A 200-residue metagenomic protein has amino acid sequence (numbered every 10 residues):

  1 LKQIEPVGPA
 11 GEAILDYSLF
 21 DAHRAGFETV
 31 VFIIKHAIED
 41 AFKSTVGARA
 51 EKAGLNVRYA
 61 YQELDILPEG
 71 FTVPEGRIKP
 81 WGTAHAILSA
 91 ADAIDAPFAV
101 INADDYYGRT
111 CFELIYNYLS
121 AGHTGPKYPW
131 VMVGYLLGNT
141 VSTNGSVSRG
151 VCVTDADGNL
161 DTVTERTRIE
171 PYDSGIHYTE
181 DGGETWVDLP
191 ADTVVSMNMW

Functional and structural regions predicted by a protein language model:
L1-A48, L55-V57, Q62, A96: N-terminal glycine-rich phosphate-binding loop and ensuing alpha1 helix
K2-G8, V73-R77, V147: Short glycine-enriched, charge-decorated loop/helix-capping segments at active-site entrances that position
L15, A90, D104, L136: Residue-level signal for inorganic ion chemistry
F20, K43, G47, L88 (+1 more regions): Short alpha-helix within the catalytic core of nucleotide-sugar-dependent glycosyltransferases
F32, V100, M132-V133: Structural beta-sheet core signal
E51-P97, V195: Short phosphate-binding loop-to-helix
A96-Y106: Short beta-strand-to-loop acidic/aromatic patch adjacent to the donor-nucleotide binding site
R109-W200: Conserved core of the sugar-phosphate nucleotidyltransferase
